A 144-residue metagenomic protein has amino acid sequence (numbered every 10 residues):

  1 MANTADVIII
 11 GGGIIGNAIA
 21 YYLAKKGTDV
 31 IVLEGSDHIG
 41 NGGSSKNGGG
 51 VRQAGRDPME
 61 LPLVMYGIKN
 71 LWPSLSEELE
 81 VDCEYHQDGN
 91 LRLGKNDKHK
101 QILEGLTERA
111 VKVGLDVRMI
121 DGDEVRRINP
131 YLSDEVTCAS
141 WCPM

Functional and structural regions predicted by a protein language model:
A2-I15, I31: Beta1/beta-strand and adjacent pyrophosphate-binding region of the FAD-binding site in flavoprotein oxidoreductases
A2-T4, G40-G43, V51: Accessory recognition modules or surfaces
A24-S44: Glycine-rich FAD pyrophosphate-binding loop
G42-G48, L132-S133: Short, flexible, mixed-charge acidic loops at enzyme active sites
G48-I128: Dinucleotide-binding Rossmann-like beta1-alpha1 core, especially the glycine-rich loop that anchors the ADP
C138-A139: Structural detector of coil-to-beta-strand junctions
C142-M144: Glycine-rich "substrate-gating" loop/helix at the edge of Rossmann-like oxidoreductase active sites
